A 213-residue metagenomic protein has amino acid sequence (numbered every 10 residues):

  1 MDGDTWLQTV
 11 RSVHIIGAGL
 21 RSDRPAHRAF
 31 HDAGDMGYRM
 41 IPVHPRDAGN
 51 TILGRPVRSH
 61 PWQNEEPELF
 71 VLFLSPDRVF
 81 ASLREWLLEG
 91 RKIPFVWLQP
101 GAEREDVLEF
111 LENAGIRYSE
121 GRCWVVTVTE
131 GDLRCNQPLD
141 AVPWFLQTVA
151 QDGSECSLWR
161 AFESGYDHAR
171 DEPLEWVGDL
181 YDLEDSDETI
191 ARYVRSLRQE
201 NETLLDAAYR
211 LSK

Functional and structural regions predicted by a protein language model:
M1-G54, R58: Hydrophobic, well-ordered beta-alpha structural blocks that scaffold small-molecule cofactor pockets
S12, E68-L69, F95: Structural motif
I15, V71-L72, L98: Redox-cofactor binding/interface segments in oxidoreductases and associated redox assembly factors
R28-A29, A81-W86, D106-F110: A short acidic, amphipathic alpha-helical/loop segment
N50-L83: Glycine-rich, highly charged phosphate/nucleotide-binding loops
L88-A114: ADP-ribose/adenylate-binding Rossmann-like module
L108, E112-S154: Short, glycine-/small-residue-rich phosphate/pyrophosphate-handling segment
P138-T203: Conserved anion/nucleotide-ligand pocket segment
